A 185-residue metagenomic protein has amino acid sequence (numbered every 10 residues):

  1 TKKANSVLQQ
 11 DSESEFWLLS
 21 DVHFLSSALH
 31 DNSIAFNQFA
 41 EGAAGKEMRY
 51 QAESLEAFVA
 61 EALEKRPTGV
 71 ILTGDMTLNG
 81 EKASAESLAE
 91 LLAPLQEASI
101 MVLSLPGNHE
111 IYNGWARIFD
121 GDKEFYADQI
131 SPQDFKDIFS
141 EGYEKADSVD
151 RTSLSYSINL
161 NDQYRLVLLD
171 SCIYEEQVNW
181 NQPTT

Functional and structural regions predicted by a protein language model:
T1-K82: N-terminal active-site segment of His-dependent metallophosphoesterases
L8, K82, S87-T185: Extended active-site neighborhood of metal-dependent phosphoesterases/phosphodiesterases
